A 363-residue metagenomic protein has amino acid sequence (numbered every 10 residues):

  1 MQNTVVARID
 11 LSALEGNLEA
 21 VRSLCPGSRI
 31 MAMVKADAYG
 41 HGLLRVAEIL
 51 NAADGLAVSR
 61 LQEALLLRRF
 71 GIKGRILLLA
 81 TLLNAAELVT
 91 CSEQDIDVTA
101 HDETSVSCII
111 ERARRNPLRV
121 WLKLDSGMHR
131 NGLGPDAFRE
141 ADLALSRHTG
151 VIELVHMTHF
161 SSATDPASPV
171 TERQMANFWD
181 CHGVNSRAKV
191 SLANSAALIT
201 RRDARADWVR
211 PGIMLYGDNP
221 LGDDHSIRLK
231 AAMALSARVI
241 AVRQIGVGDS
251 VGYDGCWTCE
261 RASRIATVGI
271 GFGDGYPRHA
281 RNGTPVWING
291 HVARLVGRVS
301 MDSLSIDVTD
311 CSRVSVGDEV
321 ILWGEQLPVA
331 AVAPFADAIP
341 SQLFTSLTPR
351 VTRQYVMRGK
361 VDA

Functional and structural regions predicted by a protein language model:
Q2-E15, E19, D37, Q62-E63 (+6 more regions): Active-site anion/phosphate-binding pocket segments in diverse small-molecule metabolic enzymes
V5-R8, A13-G16, S28-D180, V184-S191 (+1 more regions): Active-site-proximal beta-alpha core segment in soluble small-molecule metabolic enzymes
